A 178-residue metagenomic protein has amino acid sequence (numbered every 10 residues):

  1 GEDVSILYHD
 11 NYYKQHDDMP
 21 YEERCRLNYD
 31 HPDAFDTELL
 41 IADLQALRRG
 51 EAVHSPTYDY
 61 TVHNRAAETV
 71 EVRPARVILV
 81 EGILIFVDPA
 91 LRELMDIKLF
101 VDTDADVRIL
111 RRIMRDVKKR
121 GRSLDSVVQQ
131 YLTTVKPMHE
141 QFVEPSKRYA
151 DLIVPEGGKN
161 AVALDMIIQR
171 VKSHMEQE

Functional and structural regions predicted by a protein language model:
G1-D3: A conserved segment at the C-terminal end of the G1
S5-Y8, K14-V62: Conserved nucleotide-sensing/catalytic segment adjacent to the nucleotide-binding pocket in NTP-handling enzymes
D10, D96, D151: Receiver (REC) domain switch/active-site residues of two-component response regulators
A34-T37, I41, D102, G121 (+4 more regions): Amphipathic alpha-helical transducer elements in NTP-driven molecular machines
L40, L99, A150: Residue-level signal for inorganic ion chemistry
D43-V80, F86, K172: Phosphate-binding/switch loop-helix module in NTP-utilizing enzymes
A66-R120: ATP-dependent NMP and nucleoside kinases share a basic, alpha-helical "lid"
R73-P74, M114-V117, K136-E178: NTP-dependent small-molecule kinase module
